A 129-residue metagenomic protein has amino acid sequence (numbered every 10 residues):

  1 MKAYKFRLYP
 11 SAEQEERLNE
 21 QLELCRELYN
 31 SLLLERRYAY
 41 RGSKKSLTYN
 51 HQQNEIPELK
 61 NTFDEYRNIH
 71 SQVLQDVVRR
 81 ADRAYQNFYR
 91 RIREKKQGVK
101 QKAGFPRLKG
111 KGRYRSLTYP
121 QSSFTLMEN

Functional and structural regions predicted by a protein language model:
M1-N129: Nucleic-acid substrate recognition interfaces
